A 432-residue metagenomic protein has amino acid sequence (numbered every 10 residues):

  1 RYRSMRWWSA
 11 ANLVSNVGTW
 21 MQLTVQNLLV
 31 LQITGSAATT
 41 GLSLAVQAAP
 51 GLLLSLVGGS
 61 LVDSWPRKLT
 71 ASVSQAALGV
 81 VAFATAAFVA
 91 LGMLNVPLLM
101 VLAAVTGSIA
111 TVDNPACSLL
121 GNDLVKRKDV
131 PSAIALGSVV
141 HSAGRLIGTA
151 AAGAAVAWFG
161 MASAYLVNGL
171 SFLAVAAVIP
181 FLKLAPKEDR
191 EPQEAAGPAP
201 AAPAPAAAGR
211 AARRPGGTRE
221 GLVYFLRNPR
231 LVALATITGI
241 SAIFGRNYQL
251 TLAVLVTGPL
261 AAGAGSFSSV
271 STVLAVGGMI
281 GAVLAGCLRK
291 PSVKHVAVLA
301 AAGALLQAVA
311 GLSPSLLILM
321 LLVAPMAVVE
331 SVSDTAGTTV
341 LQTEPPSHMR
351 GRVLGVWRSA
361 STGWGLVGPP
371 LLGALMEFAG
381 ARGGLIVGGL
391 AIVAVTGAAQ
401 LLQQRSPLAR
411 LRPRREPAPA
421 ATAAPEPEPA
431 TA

Functional and structural regions predicted by a protein language model:
R1-A432: Alpha-helical transmembrane-bundle signature of multi-pass membrane transport and export proteins
